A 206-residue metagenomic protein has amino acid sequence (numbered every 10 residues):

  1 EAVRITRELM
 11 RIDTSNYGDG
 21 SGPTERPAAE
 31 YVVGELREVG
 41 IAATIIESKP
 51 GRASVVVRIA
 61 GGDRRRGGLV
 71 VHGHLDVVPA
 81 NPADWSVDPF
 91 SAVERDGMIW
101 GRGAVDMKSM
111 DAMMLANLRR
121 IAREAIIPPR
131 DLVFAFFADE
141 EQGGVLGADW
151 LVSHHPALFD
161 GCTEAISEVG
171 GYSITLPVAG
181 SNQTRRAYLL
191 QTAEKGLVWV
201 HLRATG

Functional and structural regions predicted by a protein language model:
E1-A104, R123-R130: Acidic/His- and Gly-rich active-site-bordering loop/insert found across diverse amide/peptide-bond hydrolases
D13-N16, A138, G206: Short, histidine-centered active-site or binding-site loop motifs used for metal coordination, general acid-base
V105-T192: Acidic/histidine-rich catalytic neighborhood of metal-dependent amide-processing enzymes
V200, T205-G206: Polar, glycine-rich mid-to-C-terminal structural blocks that act as macromolecule-binding/assembly scaffolds
